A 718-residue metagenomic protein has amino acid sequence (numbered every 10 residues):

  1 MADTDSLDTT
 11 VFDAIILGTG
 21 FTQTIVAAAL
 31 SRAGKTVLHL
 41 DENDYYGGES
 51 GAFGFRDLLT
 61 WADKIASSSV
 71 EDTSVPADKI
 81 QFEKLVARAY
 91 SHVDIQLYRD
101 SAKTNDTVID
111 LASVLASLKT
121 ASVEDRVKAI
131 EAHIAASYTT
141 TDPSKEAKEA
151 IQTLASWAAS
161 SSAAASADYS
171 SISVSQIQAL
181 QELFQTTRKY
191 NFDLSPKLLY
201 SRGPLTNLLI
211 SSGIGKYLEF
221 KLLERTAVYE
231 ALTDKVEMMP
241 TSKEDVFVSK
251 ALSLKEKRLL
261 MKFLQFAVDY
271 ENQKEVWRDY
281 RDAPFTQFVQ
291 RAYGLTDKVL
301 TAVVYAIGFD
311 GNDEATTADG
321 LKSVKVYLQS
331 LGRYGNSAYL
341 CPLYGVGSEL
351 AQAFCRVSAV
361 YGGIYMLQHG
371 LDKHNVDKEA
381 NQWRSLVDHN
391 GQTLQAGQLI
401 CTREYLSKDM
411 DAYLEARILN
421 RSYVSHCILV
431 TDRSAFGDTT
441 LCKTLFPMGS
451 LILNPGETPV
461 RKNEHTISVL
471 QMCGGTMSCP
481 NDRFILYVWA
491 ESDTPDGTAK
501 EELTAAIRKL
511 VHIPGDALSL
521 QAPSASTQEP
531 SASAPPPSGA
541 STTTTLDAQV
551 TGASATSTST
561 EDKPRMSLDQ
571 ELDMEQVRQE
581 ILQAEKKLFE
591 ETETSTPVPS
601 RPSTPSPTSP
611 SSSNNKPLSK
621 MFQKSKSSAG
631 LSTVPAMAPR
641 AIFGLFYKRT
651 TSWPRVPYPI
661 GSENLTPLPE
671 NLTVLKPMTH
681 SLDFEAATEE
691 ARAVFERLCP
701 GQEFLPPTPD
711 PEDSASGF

Functional and structural regions predicted by a protein language model:
D5-H39: N-terminal Rossmann-like FAD-binding beta1-loop-alpha1 element of flavoenzymes
I15, S31-R56, A62-D63, S68-T73 (+2 more regions): Glycine-rich FAD pyrophosphate-binding loop
Y45-F55, D63-S67, S122, I172-S175 (+3 more regions): Beta1-alpha1 glycine-rich phosphate/pyrophosphate-binding loop at the start of Rossmann-like nucleotide-binding domains
S69-I177, S526-S627: Long intrinsically disordered, low-complexity regions that are acidic and Ser/Thr-rich
T141-D142, A150-A159, A164-I177, F184-S330 (+1 more regions): Rossmann-like flavin
E219-K221, I364-M366, R640-F646: General small-molecule cofactor/ligand-binding pocket signal
A338-P342, A351-G363, H369-S519: Mid-domain catalytic core of redox enzymes that form a hydrophobic substrate pocket/lid adjacent to a catalytic redox
S478-F718: Conserved flavin/dinucleotide-binding core of flavoenzymes
